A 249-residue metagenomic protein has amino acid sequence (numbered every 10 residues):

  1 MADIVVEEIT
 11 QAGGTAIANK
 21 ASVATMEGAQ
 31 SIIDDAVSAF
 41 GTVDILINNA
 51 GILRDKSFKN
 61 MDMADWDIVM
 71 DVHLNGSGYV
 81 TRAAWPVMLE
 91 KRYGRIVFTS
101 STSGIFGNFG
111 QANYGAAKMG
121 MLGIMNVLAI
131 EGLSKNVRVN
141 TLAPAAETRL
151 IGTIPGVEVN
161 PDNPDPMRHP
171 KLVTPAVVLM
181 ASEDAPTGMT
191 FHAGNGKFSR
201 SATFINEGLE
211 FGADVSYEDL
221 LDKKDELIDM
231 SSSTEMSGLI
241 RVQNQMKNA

Functional and structural regions predicted by a protein language model:
K20-D34, M63: The beta1-alpha1 cofactor-binding region of Rossmann-like NAD(H)/NADP(H)-dependent oxidoreductases
S57-F58, D62-D67: Substrate-binding pocket helix/loop in short-chain dehydrogenase/reductase
D71, G104-G107, A112-G120: The catalytic Tyr-X3-Lys active-site helix of short-chain dehydrogenase/reductase
T81-R82, N126: A short, exposed helix-loop element centered on a Lys and neighboring polar residues
S101: Residue(s) in the substrate-gating loop at a strand-loop-helix junction that position the organic substrate next
F106, L122, V127-V137, E183-A185: Active-site-adjacent segment of SDR/Rossmann-fold oxidoreductases
T141, P161-N248: C-terminal helical subdomain
